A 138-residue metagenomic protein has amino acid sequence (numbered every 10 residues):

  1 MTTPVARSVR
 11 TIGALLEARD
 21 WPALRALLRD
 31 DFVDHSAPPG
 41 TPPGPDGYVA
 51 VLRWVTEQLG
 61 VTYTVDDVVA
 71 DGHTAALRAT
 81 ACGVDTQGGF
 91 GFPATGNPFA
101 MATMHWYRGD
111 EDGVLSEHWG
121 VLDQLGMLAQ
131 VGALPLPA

Functional and structural regions predicted by a protein language model:
M1-A138: C-terminal and inter-domain tail/linker signature
